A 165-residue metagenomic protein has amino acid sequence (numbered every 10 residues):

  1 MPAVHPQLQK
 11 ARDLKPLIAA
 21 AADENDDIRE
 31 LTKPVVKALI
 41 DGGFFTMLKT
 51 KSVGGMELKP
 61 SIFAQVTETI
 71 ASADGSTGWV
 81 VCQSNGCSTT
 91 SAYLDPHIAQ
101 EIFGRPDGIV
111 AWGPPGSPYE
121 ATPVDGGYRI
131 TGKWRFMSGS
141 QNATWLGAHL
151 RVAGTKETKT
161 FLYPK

Functional and structural regions predicted by a protein language model:
M1-D13: Basic/polar N-terminal segments that are highly enriched at the extreme N-terminus, encompassing both cleavable
L14-A21: Generic N-terminal amphipathic, Lys/Arg-enriched alpha-helix
K33-D41, F45-A143, K156-T158: Glycine-rich flavin
G113-P114, L150, K165: Active-site glycine-rich loop that binds ribose-phosphate moieties when present
K133, H149-R151: Short beta-strand segments that buttress and anchor functional surface loops
A153-K165: Loop-rich catalytic cores of soluble enzymes, especially ATP-dependent carboxylate-amine ligases and other
